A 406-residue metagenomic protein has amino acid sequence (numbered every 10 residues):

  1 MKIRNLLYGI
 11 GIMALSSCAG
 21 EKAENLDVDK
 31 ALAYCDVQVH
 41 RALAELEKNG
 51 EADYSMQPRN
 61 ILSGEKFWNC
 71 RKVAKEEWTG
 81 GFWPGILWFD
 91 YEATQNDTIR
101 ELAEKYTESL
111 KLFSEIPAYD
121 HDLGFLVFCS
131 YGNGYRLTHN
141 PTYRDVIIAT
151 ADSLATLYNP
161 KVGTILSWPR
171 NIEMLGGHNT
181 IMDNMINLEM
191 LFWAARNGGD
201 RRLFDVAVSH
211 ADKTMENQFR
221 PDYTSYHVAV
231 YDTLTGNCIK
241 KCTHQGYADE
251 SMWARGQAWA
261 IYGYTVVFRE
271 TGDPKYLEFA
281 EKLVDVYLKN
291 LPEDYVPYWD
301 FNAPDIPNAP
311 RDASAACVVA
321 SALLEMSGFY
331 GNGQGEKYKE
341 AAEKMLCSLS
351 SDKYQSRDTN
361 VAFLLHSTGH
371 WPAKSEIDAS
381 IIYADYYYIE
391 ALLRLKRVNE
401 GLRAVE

Functional and structural regions predicted by a protein language model:
K2-G9: Sec-dependent signal peptide recognition, specifically the positively charged N-region followed immediately by
S16-S17: C-terminal motif of bacterial Sec signal peptides marking the signal peptidase cleavage site
K22-E406: Glycan-recognition and catalytic cores of secretory/periplasmic carbohydrate-active enzymes
